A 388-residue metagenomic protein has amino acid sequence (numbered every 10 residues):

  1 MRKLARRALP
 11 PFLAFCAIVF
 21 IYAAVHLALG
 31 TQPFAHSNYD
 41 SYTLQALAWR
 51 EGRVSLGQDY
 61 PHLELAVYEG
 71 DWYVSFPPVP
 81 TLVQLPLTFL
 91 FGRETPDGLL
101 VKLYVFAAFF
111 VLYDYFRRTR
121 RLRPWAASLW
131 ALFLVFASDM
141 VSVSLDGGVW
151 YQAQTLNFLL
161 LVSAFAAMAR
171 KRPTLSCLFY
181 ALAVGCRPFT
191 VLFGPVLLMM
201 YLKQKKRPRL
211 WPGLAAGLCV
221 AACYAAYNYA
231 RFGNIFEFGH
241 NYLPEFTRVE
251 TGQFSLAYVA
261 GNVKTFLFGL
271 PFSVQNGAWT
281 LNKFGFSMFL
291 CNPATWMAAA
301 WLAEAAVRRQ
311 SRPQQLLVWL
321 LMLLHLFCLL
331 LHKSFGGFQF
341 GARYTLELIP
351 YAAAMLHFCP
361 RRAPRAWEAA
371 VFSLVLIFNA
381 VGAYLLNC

Functional and structural regions predicted by a protein language model:
M1-C388: Membrane-proximal envelope and lipid/glycan-remodeling enzymes
